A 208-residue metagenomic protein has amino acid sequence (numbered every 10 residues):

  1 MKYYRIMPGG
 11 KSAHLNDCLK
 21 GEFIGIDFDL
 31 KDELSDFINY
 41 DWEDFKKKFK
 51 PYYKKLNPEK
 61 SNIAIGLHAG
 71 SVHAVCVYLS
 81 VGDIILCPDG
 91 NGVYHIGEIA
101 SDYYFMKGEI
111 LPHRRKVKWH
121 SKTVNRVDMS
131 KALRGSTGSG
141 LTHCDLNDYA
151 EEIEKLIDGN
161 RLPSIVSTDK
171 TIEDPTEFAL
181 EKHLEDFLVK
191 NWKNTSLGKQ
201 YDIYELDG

Functional and structural regions predicted by a protein language model:
M1-L56: Extended boundary segments
Y3, G9, Y40, Y52-L56 (+2 more regions): Charged, terminal alpha-helix-loop-beta segments that serve as non-catalytic nucleic-acid engagement and/or assembly
H14-D17, H95-I96, V127: Short helix/loop capping segments that flank catalytic or ligand/cofactor-binding pockets
K48-V81: Mixed-charge, Lys/Arg-rich low-complexity intrinsically disordered regions
G92-F105: Short beta-strand-centered aromatic/proline hotspots
D102-V117: A short alpha->loop->secondary-structure connector
